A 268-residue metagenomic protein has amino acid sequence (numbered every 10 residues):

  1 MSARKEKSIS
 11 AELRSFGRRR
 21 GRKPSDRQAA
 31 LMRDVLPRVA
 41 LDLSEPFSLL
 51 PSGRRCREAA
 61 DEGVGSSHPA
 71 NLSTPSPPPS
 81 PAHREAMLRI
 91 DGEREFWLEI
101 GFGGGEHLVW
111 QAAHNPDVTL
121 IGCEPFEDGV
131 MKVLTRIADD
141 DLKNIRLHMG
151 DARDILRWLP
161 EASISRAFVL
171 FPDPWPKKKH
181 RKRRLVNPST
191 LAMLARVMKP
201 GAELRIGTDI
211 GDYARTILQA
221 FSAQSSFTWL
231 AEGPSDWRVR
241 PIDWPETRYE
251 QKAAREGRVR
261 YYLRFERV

Functional and structural regions predicted by a protein language model:
M1-L49, A86-L98, E106-A113: S-adenosyl-L-methionine
G53-E58, R84-E85: Glycine-biased, low-complexity coil/linker segments
E95-D154: SAM cofactor-binding core of SAM-dependent methyltransferases, primarily the Rossmann-like beta-alpha-beta module
R157-R166, F171: A short acidic, Gly/Pro-enriched loop at the edge of an enzyme's catalytic core that lines a small-molecule cofactor
A167, L194-A195, L204, I217: Class I S-adenosylmethionine-dependent transferase superfamily signal
V186-P200: A short glycine-rich, Lys/Arg-flanked "PGG" loop and its adjoining helix->strand segment in the class I
P200-T208: Conserved beta-strand signature within the Rossmann-like core of class I S-adenosyl-L-methionine
Q219-V268: Class I S-adenosyl-L-methionine
